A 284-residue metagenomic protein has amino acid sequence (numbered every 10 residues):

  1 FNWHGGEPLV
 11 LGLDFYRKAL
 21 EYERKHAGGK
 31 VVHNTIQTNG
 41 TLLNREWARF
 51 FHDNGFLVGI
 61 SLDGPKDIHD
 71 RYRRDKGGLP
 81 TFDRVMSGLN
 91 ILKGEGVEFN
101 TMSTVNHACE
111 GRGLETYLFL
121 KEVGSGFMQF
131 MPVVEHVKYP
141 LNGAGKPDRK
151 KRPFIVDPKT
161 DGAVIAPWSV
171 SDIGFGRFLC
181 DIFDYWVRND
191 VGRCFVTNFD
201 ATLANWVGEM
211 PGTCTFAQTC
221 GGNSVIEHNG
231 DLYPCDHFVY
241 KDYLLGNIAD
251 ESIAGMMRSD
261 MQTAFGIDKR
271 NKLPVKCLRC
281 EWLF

Functional and structural regions predicted by a protein language model:
F1-P132, K146-P147: Conserved glycine-rich "GG(E/T)P / GGGxP" loop and the immediately following alpha-helix in the radical SAM core
E7-V10, C220, C277-R279, L283-F284: Cysteine-centered iron-sulfur cluster-binding motifs in ferredoxin-type domains/subunits of redox enzymes
V32-N34, F199, D260: Short, basic, glycine/proline-bearing loop/turn elements
R71-D83, N90-T215, T219, V225 (+2 more regions): Radical SAM enzyme [4Fe-4S]-AdoMet core and its adjacent flexible, acidic and glycine-rich loops/tails across
P211, V239-L283: Membrane-interface junctions of multi-pass transporters
H228: A cytosolic small-molecule/anion-sensing beta-strand core signal
